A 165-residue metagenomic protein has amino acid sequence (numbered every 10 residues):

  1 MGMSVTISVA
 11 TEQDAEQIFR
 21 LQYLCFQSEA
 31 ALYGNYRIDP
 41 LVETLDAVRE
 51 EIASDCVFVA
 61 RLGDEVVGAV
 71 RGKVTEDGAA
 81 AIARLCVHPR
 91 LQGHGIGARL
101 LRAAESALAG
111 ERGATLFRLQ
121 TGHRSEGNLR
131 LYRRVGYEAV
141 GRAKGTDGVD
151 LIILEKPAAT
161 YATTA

Functional and structural regions predicted by a protein language model:
T6-R20: A short beta-loop-alpha structural element at the N-terminal edge of CoA-dependent acyl/N-acetyltransferase catalytic
F19-V48: Conserved GNAT-fold acetyl-CoA-binding loop/helix
A47-V59: A short helix-loop-beta-strand connector motif used in the catalytic cores of GNAT acetyltransferases and, in some
V59, E65-K73, A81, C86: Conserved beta-strand in the GNAT
P89-Q92, R118-L129, G145-D150: Conserved beta-strand-loop-alpha-helix junction that forms the acyl-donor binding cleft
L91, G95-A103: Conserved acetyl-CoA pyrophosphate-binding loop and the N-cap/start of the following alpha-helix in GNAT-like
A98, H123-G141: Conserved active-site alpha-helix within GNAT-family acetyltransferase domains
L108-T121: Conserved GNAT acetyl-CoA-binding A-motif
